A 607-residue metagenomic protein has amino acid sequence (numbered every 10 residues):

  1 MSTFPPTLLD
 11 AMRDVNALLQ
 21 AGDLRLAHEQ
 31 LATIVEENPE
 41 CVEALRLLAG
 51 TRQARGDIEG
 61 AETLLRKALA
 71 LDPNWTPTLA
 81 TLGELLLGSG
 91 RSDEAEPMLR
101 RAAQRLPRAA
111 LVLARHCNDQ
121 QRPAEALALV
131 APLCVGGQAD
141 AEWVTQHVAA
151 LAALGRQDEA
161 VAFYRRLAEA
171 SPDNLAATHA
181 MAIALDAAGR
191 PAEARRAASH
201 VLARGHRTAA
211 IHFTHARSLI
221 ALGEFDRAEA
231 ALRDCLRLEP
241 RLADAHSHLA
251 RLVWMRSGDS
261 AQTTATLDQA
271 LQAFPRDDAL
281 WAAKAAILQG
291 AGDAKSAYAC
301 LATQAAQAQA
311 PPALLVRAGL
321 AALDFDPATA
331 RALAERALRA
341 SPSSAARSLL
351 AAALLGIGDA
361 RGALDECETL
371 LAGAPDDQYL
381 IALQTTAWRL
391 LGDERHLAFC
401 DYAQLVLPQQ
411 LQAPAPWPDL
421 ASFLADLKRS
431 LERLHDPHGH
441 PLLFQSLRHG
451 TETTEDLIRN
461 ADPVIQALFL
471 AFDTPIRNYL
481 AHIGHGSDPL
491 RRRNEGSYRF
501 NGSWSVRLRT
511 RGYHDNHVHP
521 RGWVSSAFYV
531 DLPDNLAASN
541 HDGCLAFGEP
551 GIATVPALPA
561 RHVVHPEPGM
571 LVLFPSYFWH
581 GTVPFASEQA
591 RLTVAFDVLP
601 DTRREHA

Functional and structural regions predicted by a protein language model:
T7, C41, W75, L106-A109 (+8 more regions): Residue-level recognition of tetratricopeptide repeat
Q20, A54, G88, D119 (+8 more regions): Register position in tetratricopeptide repeats
T33-I34, K67-A68, M98-A102, P132-L133 (+7 more regions): Canonical positions in the second alpha-helix
A44, T78, A109, W143 (+7 more regions): TPR alpha-solenoid repeat register
L47, T81, V112-R115, Q146 (+7 more regions): Canonical tetratricopeptide repeat
A398-L490, Y513: Non-heme Fe(II)/2-oxoglutarate
I458-R459, P463-D473, R477-L573, F578 (+2 more regions): Catalytic core of non-heme Fe(II) oxygenases with the double-stranded beta-helix
